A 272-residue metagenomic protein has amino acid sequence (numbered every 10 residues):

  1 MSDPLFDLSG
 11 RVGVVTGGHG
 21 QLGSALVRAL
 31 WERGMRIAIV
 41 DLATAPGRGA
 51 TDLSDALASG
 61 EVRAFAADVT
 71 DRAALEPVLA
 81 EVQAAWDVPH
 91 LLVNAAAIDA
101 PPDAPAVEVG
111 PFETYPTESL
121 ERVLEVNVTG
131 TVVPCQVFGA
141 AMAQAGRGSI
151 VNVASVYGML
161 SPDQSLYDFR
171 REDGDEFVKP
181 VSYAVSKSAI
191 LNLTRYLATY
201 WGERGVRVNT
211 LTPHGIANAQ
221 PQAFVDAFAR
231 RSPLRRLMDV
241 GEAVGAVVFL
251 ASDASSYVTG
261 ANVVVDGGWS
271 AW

Functional and structural regions predicted by a protein language model:
S2-P4, V109, F169, V248 (+1 more regions): Short C-terminal tail/terminal secondary-structure segment of NAD(P)H-dependent dehydrogenase/reductase domains
L5-A38, L197: Canonical Rossmann dinucleotide-binding motif of NAD(H)/NADP(H)-dependent dehydrogenases/reductases, specifically
V88, G202, R207, V258-G260: Short, small/polar-rich loop/turn modules that mediate ligand/substrate recognition or access, typified
H90, I98, P111-V132, R147 (+4 more regions): Catalytic Tyr-X3-Lys loop
A95-V109, G268: Conserved NAD(P)H cofactor-binding loop of Rossmann-fold oxidoreductase domains
D103-E121, Q164, F228: Substrate-binding pocket helix/loop in short-chain dehydrogenase/reductase
Y115-T117, V151-A189, T194-E203, G215: Catalytic loop of short-chain dehydrogenase/reductase
S232-A243, A254: A conserved structural motif in NAD(P)-dependent oxidoreductases
